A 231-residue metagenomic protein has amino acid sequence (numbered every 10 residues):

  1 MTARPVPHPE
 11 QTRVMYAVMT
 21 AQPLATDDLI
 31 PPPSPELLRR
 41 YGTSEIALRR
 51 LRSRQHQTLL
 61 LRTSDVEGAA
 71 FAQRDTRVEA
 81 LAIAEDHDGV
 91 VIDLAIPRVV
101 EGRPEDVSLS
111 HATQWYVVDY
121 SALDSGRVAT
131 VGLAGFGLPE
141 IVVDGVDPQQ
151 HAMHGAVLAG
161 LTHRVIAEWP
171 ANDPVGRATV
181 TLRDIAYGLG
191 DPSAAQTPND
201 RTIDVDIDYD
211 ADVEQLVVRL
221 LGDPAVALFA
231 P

Functional and structural regions predicted by a protein language model:
M1-R50: N-terminal low-complexity, intrinsically disordered segments
Q11-Q22, Q57-S64, I141-D144: Short cationic amphipathic helices and targeting signals
A21-P23, S64-V66, D210, D223: Generic structural motif
P23-D27, A70-F71, Q150: Short, conserved charged micro-motifs
T26-L29, G89, T202, I207: Short glycine-aromatic motifs
I30-G132: Internal, hydrophobic cores of structured domains that mediate oligomerization or house catalytic pockets within large
R98-P231: Aromatic/basic-lined ligand-recognition segments that form π-stacking hydrophobic pockets flanked by Lys/Arg to engage
